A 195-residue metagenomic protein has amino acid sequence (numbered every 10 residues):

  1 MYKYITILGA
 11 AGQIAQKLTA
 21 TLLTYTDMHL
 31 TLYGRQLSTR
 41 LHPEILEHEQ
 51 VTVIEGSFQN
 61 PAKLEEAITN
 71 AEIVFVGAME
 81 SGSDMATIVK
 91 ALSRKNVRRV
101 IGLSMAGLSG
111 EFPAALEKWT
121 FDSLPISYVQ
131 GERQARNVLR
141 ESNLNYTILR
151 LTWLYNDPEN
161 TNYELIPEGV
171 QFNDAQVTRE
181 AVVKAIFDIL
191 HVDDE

Functional and structural regions predicted by a protein language model:
Y2-Y25: N-terminal Rossmann NAD(P)H-binding glycine-rich loop of SDR-like oxidoreductase domains
I5-T6, K17, L37-R94: NAD(P)H-binding glycine-rich loop region in Rossmannoid oxidoreductase-like domains and their noncatalytic homologs
A11, R35-S38, A106: Residues in the short beta-alpha loop(s) of Rossmann-like NAD(P)-binding domains
T26-R35: Conserved glycine-rich Rossmann-like NAD(P)H-binding loop of the short-chain dehydrogenase/reductase
E80-I166: Glycine-/Pro-rich loop/turn segments that contact NAD(P) or position catalytic residues in Rossmann-like domains
L149, N173-D188: Substrate-positioning beta->alpha
P158-Y163, I189-E195: Glycine/proline-rich active-site loop of Rossmann-fold NAD(P)-dependent oxidoreductases
Y163-V177: A conserved pocket-lining segment of Rossmann-fold NAD(P)-dependent short-chain dehydrogenase/reductase
